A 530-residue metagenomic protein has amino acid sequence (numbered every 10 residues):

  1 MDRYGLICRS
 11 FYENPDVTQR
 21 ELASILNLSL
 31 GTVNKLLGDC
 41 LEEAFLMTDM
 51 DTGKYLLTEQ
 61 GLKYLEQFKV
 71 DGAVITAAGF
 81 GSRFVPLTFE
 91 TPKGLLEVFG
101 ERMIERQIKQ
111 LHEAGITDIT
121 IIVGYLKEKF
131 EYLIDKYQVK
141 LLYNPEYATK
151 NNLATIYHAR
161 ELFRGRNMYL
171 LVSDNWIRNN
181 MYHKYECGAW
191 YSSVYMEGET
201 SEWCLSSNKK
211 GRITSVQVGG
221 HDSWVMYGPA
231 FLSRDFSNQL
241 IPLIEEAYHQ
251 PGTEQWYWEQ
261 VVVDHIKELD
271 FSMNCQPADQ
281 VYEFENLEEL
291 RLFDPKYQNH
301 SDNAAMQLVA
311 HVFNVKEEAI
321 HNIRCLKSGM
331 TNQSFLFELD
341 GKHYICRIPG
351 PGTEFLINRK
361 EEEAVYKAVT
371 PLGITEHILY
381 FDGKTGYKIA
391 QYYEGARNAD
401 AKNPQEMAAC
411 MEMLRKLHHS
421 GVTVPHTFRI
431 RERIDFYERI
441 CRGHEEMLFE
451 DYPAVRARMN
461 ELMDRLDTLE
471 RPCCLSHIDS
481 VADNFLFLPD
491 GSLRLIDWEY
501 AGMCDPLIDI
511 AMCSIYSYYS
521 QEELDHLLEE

Functional and structural regions predicted by a protein language model:
R9-Y12, I25-L26, E59-K127: N-terminal glycine-rich phosphate-binding loop and ensuing alpha1 helix
Y12-P15, T58-A73, V225-H311: Conserved alpha/beta core of the MobA/IspD/sugar-nucleotide pyrophosphorylase nucleotidyltransferase superfamily
T18, I177-G252: Conserved core of the sugar-phosphate nucleotidyltransferase
F130-W203: Conserved beta-loop-beta/alpha segment of the NTase-like Rossmann-fold superfamily that binds/positions NTPs
A304-H321, V422-I478, P489-D490, D525 (+1 more regions): An alpha-helical support segment within catalytic cores of ATP-dependent transferases
R324-G341, I345-C346, M463-I508, E522: Active-site acidic catalytic loop and adjacent metal/ATP-binding pocket of ATP-dependent phosphoryl transfer enzymes
R324-R431, E446-P453: ATP-binding pocket architecture of kinase catalytic cores
L507-E530: Active-site activation/catalytic loop segments of kinase-like enzymes and analogous catalytic loops in related
